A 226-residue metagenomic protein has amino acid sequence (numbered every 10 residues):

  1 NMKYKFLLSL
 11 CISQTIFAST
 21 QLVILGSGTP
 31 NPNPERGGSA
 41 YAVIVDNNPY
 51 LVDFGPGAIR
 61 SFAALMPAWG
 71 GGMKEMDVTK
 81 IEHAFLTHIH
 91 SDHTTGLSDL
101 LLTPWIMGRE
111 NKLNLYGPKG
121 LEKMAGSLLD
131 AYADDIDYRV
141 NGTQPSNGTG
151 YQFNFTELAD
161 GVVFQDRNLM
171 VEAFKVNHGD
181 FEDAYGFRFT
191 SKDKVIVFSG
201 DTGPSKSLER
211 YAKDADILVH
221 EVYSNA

Functional and structural regions predicted by a protein language model:
N1-K3, S19: The identity of the second residue at the extreme N-terminus of proteins
K3-S9: Sec-dependent signal peptide recognition, specifically the positively charged N-region followed immediately by
S9-C11, G96: A periodicity- and composition-biased signal for non-globular, repetitive helical segments
S13-F17: N-terminal signal peptide c-region/cleavage motif recognized by signal peptidases
A18-V197, G203, R210: Binuclear metal-dependent hydrolase catalytic cores
A215: An anion/phosphate-binding loop that grips the pyrophosphate of nucleotide cofactors and donors
E221, N225-A226: Active-site gating loops and adjacent loop-to-helix segments of metal-dependent hydrolytic enzymes
